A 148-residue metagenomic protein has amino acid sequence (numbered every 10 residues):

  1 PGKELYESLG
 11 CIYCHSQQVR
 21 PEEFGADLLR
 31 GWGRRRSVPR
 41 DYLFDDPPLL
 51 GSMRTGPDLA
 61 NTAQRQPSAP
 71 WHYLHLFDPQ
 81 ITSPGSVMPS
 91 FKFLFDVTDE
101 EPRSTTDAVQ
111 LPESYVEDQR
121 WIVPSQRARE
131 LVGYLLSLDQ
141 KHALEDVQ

Functional and structural regions predicted by a protein language model:
P1-E4, L49, T62, W121: Short, charged/polar micro-motifs that form catalytic or ligand-binding hotspots
P1-Q17, G31-R34, Q148: Sequence/structural segment immediately N-terminal to covalent heme-attachment motifs in c-type and related
Y6, Y42-F44, Y134: Aromatic side chains
L9-I12, P57, R129: Residue-level detector of short, conserved catalytic/binding motifs and their immediate flanks
G10, V19, L136, Q140: Hydrophobic/aromatic-lined pockets within catalytic cores
S16-F77, G85-S104: Gly/Gly-Pro-rich "capping" loops immediately C-terminal to redox-active cysteine motifs in periplasmic/lumenal
P67-Q148: C-terminal capping alpha-helices of c-type cytochrome domains
